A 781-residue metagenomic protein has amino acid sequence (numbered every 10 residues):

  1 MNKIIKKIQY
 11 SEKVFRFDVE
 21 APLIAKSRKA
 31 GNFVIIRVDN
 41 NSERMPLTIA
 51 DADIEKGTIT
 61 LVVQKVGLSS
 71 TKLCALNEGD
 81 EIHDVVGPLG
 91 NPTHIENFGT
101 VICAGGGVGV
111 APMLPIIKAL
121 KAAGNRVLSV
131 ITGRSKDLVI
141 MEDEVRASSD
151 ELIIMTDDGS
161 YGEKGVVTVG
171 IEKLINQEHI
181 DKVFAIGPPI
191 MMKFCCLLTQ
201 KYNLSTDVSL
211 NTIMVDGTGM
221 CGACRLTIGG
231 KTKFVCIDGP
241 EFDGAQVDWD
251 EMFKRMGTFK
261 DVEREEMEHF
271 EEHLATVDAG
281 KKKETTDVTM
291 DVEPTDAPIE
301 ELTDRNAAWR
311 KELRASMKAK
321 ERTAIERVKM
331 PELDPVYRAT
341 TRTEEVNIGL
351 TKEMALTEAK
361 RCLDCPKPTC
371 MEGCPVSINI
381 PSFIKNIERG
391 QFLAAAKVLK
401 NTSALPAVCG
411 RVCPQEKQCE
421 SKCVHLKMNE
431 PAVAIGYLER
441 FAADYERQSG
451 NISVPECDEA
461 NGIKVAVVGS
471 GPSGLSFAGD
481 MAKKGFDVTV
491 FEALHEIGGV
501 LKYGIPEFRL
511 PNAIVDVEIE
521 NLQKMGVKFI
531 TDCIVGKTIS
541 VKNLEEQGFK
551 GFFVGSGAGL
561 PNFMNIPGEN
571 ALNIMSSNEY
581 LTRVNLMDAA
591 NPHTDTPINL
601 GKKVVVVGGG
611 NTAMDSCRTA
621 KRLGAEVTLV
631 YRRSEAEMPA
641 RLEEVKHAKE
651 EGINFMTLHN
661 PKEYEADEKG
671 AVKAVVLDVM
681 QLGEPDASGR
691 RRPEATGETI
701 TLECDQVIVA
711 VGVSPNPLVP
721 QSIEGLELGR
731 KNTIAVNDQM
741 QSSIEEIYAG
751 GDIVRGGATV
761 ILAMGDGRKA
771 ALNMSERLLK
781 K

Functional and structural regions predicted by a protein language model:
M1-D80: Ferredoxin-reductase
L68-V215: FNR/FR-type flavoprotein reductase catalytic core
P112, P189-I190, N211-E241, K360-S382 (+1 more regions): Local cysteine-cluster metal-coordination motifs and their immediate loop/turn environment, predominantly Fe-S cluster
R134-D143, D487-V490, L494-M525, F529 (+2 more regions): Rossmann-like dinucleotide-binding cores of NAD(P)H-dependent redox enzymes
A442-E459, V517-K537, P561-L623, L728-S743: Glycine-rich dinucleotide-binding loop and its adjacent helix/turn
E459, K464-V468, D516-I566, E663-V672 (+4 more regions): Feature captures the FAD/FMN-dependent oxidoreductase FAD-binding
N570-G601, P685-G757: FAD-site-proximal beta/loop scaffold in flavoenzymes
S616, I753-L779: A conserved FAD-binding loop/helix module that cradles the flavin
